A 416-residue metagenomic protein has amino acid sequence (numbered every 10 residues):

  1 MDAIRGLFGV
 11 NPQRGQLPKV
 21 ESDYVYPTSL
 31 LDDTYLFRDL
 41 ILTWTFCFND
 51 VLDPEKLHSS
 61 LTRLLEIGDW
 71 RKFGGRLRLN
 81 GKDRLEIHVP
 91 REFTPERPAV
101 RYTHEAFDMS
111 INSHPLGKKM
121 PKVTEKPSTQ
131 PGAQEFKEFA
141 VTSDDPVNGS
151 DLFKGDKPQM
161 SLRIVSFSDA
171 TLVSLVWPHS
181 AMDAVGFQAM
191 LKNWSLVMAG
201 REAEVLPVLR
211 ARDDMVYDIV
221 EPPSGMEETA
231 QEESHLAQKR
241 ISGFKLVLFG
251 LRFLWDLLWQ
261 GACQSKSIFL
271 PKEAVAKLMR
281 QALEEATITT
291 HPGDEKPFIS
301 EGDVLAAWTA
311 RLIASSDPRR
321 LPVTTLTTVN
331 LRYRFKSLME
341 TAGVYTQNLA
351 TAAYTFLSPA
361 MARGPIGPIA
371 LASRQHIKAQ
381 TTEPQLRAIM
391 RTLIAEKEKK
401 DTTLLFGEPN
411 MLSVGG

Functional and structural regions predicted by a protein language model:
M1-E228, R280, E295, I299-P322 (+2 more regions): Non-catalytic N-terminal regions of enzymes
Y35-T43, S168-L175, D256-G261, L278 (+2 more regions): Surface-exposed beta-strand-to-loop junctions that form interaction patches on eukaryotic regulatory domains
T43-T45, S161-V165, K266, P271 (+5 more regions): Adenylate-forming
L64-G68, W194-V197, R201, L251 (+6 more regions): Generic recognition of well-structured, leucine-rich alpha-helical segments and adjacent helix-turn regions within
G75-T94, V329-Y333, M390-S413: Short, structured protein-protein interaction patches enriched in aromatics and acidic/basic residues, typified by
S150-K154, L258-W259, T402-L404: Short Gly/Pro-enriched turn/cap motifs at secondary-structure boundaries
A230-K296: Flexible, P/S/T/G-rich "lid" or insertion loops adjacent to the active sites of thioester-utilizing
K277, T287-T290, Y345-G416: Helical lid/core segments from catalytic subdomains that handle acyl or acyl-like groups
